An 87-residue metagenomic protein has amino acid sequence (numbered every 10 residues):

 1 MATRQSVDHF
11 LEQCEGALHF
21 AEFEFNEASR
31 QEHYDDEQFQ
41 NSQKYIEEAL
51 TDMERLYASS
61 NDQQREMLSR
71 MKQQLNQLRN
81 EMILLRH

Functional and structural regions predicted by a protein language model:
M1-T3, A21, D36-E37, M71-L85: Aromatic-enriched hydrophobic runs in primary sequence
A2-D35: N-terminal acidic leader/helix
R4, N61-R65: Short, structured coil/loop segments at alpha-helix boundaries
D8, D36-E47, R65-Q73: Short, charged, amphipathic alpha-helical segments
A17-E24, Y45-D52, Q74: Amphipathic, well-ordered alpha-helical segments in soluble domains
E27-R30, Y34, R55, D62 (+2 more regions): Heptad-repeat coiled-coil alpha-helices
E48-D62, Q77-H87: Amphipathic alpha-helical coiled-coil segments
